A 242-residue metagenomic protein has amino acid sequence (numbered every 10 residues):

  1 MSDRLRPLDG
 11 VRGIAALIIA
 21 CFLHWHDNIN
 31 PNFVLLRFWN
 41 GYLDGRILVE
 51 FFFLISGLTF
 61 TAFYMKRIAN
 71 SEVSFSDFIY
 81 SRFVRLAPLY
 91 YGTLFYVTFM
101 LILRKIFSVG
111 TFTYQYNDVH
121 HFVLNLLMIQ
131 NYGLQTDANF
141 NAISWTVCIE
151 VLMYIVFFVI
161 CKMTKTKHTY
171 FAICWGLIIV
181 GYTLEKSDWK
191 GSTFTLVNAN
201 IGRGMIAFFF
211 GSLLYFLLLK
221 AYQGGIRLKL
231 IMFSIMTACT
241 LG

Functional and structural regions predicted by a protein language model:
R6-K66, A87-Y90, N125-I129: Functionally critical transmembrane alpha-helices in membrane proteins and complexes, commonly lining
L8, D77-F78, L86-L89, T146 (+1 more regions): Alpha-helical transmembrane segments and their helix-entry boundary regions
R12, G57, F83, E150 (+1 more regions): Divalent metal-coordination and catalytic microenvironments
W25, T61-M65, V97-L101, C161 (+2 more regions): Membrane-water interface at transmembrane helix exits
N28-P31, L35, K66-I68, I102-G110 (+4 more regions): Transmembrane helix-loop junctions in multipass membrane proteins, especially transporters and channels
L35-L43, T111-T113, S192-N200: Non-cytosolic membrane-interface motifs at loop->transmembrane helix junctions
R46-V49, M65-I106, T113-L124, M153 (+3 more regions): Transmembrane alpha-helical segments and their boundary/interface "anchor" motifs in multi-pass integral membrane
F53, N117-G242: Aromatic-enriched alpha-helical transmembrane segments of multi-pass intramembrane proteins
